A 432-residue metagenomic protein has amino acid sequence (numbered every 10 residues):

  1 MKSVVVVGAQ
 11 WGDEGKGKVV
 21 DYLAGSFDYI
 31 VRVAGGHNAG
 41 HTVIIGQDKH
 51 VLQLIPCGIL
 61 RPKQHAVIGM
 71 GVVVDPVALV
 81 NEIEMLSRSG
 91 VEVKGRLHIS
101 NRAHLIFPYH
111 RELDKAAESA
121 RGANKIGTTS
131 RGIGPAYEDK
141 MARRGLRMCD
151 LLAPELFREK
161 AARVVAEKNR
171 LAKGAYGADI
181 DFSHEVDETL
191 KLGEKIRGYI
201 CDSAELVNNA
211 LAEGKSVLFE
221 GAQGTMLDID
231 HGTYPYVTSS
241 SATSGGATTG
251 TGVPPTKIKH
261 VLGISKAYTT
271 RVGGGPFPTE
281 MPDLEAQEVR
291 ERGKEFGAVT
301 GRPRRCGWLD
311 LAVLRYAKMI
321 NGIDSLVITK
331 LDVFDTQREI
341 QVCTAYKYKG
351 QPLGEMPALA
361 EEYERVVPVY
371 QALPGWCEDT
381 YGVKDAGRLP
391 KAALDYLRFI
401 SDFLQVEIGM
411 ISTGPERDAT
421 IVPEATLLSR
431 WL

Functional and structural regions predicted by a protein language model:
M1-L432: Non-transmembrane, aqueous-exposed alpha-helical and coiled segments at domain scale
